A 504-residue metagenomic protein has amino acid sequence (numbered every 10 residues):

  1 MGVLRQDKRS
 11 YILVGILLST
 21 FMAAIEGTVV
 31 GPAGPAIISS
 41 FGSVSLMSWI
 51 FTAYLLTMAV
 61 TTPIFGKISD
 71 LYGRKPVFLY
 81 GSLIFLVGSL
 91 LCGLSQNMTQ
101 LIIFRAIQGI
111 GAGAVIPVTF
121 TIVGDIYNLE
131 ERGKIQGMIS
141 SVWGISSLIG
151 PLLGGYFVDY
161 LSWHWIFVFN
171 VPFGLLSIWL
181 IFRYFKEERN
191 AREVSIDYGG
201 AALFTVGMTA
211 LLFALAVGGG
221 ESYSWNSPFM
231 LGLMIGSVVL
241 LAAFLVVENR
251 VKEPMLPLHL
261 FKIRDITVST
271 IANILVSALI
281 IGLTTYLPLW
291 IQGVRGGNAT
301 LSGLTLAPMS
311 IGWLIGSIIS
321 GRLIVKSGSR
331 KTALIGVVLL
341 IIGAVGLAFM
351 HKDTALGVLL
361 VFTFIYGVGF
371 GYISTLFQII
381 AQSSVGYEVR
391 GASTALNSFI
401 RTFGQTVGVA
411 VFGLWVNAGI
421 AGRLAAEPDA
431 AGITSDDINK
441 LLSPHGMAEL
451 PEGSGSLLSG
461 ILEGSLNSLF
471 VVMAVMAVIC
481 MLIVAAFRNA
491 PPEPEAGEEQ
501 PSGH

Functional and structural regions predicted by a protein language model:
Y11-I25, V30-P32, F51, G199 (+5 more regions): 12-transmembrane solute porter fold
E26, Y54-T61, G111, V142 (+4 more regions): MFS transmembrane alpha-helix packing/gate-lining sites
A33-A59, T300-L301: Extracellular/periplasmic helix-loop-helix junction of adjacent transmembrane segments in MFS-like secondary
I37-I38, I68-S69, L153-L161, L215 (+4 more regions): Interfacial helix-cap and linker-helix signal at transmembrane-aqueous boundaries of multi-pass secondary transporters
A59, L86-V87, V171-I178, L241 (+2 more regions): Small-residue-rich packing faces within the transmembrane alpha-helices of Major Facilitator Superfamily
T62-G200, V217: Helix-loop-helix hairpins in multi-pass membrane proteins, especially solute transporters
D159-A272, L279, L304: Hydrophobic transmembrane-helix bundles of small-molecule transporters
I380, R401-N489, P494, E499-H504: Hydrophobic transmembrane architecture of multi-pass small-molecule transporters
